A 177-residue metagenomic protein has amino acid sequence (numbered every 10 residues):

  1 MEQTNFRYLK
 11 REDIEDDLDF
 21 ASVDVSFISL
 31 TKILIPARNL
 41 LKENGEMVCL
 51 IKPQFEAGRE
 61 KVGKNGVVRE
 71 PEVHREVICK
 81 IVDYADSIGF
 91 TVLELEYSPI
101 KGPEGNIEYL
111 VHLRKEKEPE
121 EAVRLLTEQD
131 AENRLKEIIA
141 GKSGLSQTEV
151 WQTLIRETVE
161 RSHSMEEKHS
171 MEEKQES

Functional and structural regions predicted by a protein language model:
M1-I28: S-adenosyl-L-methionine
F6-R7, P53-A57, P99-I100: Short "lid" loop at the C-terminus of a central beta-strand within the Rossmann-like core of SAM-dependent
T31-E46: A short glycine-rich, Lys/Arg-flanked "PGG" loop and its adjoining helix->strand segment in the class I
K52, G105: Residue-level signal for inorganic ion chemistry
P53-E70: Short, glycine-/aromatic-enriched active-site segment of Class I SAM-dependent methyltransferases
H74-I88: Short alpha-helix
F90-P99: Conserved S-adenosyl-L-methionine
I107, V111-E167, E172-S177: Flexible, glycine-/basic-rich loop-and-beta segments that form/coincide with the SAM-dependent methyltransferase
